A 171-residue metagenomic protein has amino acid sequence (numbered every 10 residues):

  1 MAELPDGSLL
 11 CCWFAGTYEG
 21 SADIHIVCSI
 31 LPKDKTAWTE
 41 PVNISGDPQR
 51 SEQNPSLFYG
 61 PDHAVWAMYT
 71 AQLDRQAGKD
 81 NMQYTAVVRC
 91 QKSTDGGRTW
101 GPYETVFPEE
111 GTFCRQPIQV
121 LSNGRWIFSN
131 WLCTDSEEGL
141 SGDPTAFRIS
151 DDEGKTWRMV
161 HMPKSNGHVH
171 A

Functional and structural regions predicted by a protein language model:
M1-A171: Asp-box/BNR beta-propeller blade signature and adjacent active/binding-site loops in extracellular glycan-interacting
